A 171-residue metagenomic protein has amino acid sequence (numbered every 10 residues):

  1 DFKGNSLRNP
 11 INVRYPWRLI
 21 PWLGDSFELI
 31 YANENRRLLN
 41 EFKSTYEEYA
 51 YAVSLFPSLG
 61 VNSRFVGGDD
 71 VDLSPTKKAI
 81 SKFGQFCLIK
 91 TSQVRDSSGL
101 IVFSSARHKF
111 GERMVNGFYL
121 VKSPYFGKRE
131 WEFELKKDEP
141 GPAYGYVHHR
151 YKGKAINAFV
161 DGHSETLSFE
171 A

Functional and structural regions predicted by a protein language model:
D1-A171: Short, well-structured segments within or immediately adjacent to enzyme catalytic domains that line ligand-binding
